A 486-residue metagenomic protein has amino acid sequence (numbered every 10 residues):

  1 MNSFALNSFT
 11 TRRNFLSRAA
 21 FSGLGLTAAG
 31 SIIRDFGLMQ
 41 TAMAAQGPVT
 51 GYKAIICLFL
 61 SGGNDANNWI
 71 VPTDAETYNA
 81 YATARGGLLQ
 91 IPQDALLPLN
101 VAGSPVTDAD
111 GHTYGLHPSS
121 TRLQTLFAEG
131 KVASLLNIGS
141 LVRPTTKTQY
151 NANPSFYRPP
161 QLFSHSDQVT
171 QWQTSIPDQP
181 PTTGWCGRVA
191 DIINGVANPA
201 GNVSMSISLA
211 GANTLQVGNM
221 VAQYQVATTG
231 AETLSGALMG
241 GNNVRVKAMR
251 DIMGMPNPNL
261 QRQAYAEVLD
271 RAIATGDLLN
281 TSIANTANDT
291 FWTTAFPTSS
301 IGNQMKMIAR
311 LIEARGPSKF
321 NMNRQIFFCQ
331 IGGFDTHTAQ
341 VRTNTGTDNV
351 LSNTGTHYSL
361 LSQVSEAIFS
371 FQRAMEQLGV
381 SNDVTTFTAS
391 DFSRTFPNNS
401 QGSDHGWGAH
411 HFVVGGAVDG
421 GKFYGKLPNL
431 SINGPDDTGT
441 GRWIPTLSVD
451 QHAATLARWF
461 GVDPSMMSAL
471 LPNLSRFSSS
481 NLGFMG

Functional and structural regions predicted by a protein language model:
N2-Q363, S370-Q377, P397, V413 (+1 more regions): Feature for exported/extracytoplasmic and membrane-associated proteins, marking the mature portion
R324-I326, S381-D383, A389, G406-A409 (+1 more regions): Active-site lining segments that contact anionic ligands and/or coordinate catalytic metals
I368, Q372-S400: Metal-dependent active-site segment of extracytoplasmic phospho-/sulfohydrolases and closely related
S390-K422: Histidine-centered active-site microenvironments of extracellular/periplasmic hydrolases and transferases
